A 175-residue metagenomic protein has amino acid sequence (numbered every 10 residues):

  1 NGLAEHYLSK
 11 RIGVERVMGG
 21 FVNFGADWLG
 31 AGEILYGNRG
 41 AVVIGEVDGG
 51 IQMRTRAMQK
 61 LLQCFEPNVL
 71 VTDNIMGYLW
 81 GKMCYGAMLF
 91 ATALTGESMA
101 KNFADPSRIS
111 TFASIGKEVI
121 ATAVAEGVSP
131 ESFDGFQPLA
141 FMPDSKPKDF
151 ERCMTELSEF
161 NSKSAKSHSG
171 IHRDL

Functional and structural regions predicted by a protein language model:
N1-E33: Rossmann-like NAD(P)(H) cofactor-binding subdomain of soluble oxidoreductases
L3-S9, E46-D48, P147: A broad, low-specificity signal for short, low-complexity segments enriched in glycine/proline and polar/charged
A4, R54, G170-I171: Hydrophobic alpha-helical segments typical of transmembrane helices and their membrane-interface/capping positions
R11-R16, L29, L35-F136: Internal alpha-helical scaffold of NAD(P)-dependent oxidoreductase catalytic cores
N23-W28, K82-L89, Q137-A140, R152-S158: Short, functional N-terminal and low-complexity linear motifs
A113-L175: NAD(P)-dependent Rossmann-like dehydrogenase/reductase catalytic/cofactor-binding core
